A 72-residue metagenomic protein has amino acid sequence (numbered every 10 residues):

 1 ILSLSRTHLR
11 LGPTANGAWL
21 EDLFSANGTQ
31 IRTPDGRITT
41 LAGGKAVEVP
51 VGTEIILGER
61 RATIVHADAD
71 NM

Functional and structural regions predicted by a protein language model:
I1-L2: Replace "in large, NTP-powered and nucleic-acid-processing enzymes" with "in large, NTP-powered factors and other
S5, R10-W19, F24, R32-M72: C-terminal boundary/linker segments immediately following FHA domains
